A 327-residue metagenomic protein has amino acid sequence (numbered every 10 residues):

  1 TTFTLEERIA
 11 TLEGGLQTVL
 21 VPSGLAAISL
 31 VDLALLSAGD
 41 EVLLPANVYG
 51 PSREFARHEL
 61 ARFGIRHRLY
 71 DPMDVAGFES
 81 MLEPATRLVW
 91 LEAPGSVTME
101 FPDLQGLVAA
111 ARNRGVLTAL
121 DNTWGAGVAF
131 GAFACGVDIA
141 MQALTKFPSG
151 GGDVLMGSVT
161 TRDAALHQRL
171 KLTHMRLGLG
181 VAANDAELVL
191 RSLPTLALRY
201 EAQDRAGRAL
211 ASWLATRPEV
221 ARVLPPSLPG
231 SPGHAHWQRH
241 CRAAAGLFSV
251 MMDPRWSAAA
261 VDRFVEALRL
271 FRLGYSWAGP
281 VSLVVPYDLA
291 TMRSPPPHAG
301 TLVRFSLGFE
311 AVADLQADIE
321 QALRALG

Functional and structural regions predicted by a protein language model:
T1-E6: A structural motif shared across PLP-dependent enzymes of the aminotransferase-like
L12-E13: Compact, glycine-rich, soluble single-domain proteins
T18-R217, L224: Conserved PLP-enzyme active-site core in the AAT-like
R57, R66-R68, S80, R199 (+2 more regions): PLP-dependent enzyme catalytic core of the Aspartate aminotransferase-like
I139, F147-D153, L273-V285: FAD-binding core of FAD-dependent oxidoreductases, characterized by glycine-rich FAD pyrophosphate-binding loops
V189-L198, A245-P254, V303-G308: Short, well-ordered beta-strand elements within core beta-sheets of diverse protein domains
R208-R269, L273-Y275, D288-P297, G327: Conserved small-domain helix->loop->beta segment predominantly found in fold-type I
